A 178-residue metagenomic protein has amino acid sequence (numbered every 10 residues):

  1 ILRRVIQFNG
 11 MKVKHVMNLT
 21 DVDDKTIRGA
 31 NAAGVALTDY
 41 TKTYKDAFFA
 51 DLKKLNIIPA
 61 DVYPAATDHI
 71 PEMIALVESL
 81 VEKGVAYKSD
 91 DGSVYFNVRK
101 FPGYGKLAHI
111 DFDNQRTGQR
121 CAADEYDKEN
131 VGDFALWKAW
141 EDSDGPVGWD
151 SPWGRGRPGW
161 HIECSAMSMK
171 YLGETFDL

Functional and structural regions predicted by a protein language model:
I1-L178: NTP-dependent nucleotidyl-transfer catalytic core
